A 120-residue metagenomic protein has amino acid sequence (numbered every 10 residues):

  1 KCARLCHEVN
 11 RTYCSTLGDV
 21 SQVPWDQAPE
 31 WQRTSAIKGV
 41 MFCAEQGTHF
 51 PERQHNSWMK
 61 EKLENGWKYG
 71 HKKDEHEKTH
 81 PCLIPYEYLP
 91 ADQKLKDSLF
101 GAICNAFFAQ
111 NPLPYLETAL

Functional and structural regions predicted by a protein language model:
K1-L120: Alpha-helical propensity feature that highlights long, continuous alpha-helices across diverse contexts
